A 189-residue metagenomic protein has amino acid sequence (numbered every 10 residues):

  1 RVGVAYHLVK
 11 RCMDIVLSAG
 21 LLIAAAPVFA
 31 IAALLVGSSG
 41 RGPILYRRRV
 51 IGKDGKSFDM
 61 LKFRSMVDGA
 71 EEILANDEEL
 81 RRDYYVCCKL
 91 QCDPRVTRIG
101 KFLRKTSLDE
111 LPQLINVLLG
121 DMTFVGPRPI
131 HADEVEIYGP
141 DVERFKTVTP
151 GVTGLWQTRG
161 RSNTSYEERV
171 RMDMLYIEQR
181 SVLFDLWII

Functional and structural regions predicted by a protein language model:
R1-L8, Q91-R95: Juxtamembrane loop-helix boundary motifs flanking transmembrane segments in multi-pass membrane proteins
G3-I73, N116, V182, W187-I189: A hydrophobic, helix-centered structural microdomain
V16, F29, P94-T97, D109-P112 (+3 more regions): Active-site phosphate/pyrophosphate-handling residues
I23-A26, T106-D109, V125, R161 (+1 more regions): Residue-level signal for short amphipathic helical patches enriched in basic/charged and nearby hydrophobic residues
Y46-R95, T153-R171: Short, glycine-rich, amphipathic interfacial segments at transmembrane boundaries or analogous
V86-T149, I189: A short, structured surface patch at a secondary-structure boundary
D141-I189: C-terminal terminal-structure detector
